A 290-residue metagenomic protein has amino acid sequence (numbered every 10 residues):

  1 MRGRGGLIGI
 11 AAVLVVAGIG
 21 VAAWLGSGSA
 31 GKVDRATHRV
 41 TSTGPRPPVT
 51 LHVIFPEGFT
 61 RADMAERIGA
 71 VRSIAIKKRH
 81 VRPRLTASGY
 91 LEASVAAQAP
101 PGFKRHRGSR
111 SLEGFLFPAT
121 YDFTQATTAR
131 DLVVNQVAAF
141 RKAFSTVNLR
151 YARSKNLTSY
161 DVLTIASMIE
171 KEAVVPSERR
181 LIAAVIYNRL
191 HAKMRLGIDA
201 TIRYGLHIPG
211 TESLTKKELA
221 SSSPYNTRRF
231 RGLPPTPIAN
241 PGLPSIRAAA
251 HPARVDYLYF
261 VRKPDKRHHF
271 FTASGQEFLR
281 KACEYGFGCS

Functional and structural regions predicted by a protein language model:
R2-M194, P241-P244, A248-D256, P264-S290: Conserved catalytic or metal-liganding residues and their short signature motifs at active sites of enzymes
A93-V95, R229-P234: N-terminal start-of-chain detector that recognizes signal peptides and the immediate post-cleavage beginning
D122-T124, R203-G205, N226, F260-R262: Residues in well-ordered beta-strands of folded domains
P176-P224, R229: Small-residue-rich helix-loop
G205, E212, K217, F230-L233 (+2 more regions): C-terminal solvent-exposed extensions
L214-S223, R247-L258: Short glycine/proline-rich, acidic loop/turn segments that cap or connect secondary-structure elements
